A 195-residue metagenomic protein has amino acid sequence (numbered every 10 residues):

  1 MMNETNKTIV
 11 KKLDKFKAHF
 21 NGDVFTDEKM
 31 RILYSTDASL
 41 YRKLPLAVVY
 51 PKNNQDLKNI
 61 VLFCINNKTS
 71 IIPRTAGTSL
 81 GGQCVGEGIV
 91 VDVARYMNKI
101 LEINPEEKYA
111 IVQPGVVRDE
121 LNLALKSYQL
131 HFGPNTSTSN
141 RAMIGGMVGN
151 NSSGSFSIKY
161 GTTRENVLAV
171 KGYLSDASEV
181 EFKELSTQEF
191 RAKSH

Functional and structural regions predicted by a protein language model:
M1-L62, N66, T78-K108, S137 (+1 more regions): N-terminal flexible segment immediately upstream of the FAD-binding catalytic core in FAD-dependent oxidoreductases
N66-N67, Y128: Helix C-cap/helix->beta junction micro-motif
I71-P73, L80, L121: Extended, hydrophobic alpha-helical segments in both membrane/secreted and soluble proteins
K99-I103, A110-H195: FAD-binding subdomain of flavoenzyme oxidoreductases
